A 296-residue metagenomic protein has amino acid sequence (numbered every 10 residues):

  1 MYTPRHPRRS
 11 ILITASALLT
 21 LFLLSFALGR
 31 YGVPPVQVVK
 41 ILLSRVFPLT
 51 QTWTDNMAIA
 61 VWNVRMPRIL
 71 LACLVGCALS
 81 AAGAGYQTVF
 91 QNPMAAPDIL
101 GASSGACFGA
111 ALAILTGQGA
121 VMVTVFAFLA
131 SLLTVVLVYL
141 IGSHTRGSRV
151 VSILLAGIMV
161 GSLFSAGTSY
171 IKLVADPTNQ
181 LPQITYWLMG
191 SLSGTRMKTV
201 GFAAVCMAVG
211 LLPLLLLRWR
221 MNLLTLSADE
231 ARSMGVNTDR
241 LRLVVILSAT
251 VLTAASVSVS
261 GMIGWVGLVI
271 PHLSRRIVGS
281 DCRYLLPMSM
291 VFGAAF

Functional and structural regions predicted by a protein language model:
M1-F296: Alpha-helical transmembrane segments in inner-membrane proteins
